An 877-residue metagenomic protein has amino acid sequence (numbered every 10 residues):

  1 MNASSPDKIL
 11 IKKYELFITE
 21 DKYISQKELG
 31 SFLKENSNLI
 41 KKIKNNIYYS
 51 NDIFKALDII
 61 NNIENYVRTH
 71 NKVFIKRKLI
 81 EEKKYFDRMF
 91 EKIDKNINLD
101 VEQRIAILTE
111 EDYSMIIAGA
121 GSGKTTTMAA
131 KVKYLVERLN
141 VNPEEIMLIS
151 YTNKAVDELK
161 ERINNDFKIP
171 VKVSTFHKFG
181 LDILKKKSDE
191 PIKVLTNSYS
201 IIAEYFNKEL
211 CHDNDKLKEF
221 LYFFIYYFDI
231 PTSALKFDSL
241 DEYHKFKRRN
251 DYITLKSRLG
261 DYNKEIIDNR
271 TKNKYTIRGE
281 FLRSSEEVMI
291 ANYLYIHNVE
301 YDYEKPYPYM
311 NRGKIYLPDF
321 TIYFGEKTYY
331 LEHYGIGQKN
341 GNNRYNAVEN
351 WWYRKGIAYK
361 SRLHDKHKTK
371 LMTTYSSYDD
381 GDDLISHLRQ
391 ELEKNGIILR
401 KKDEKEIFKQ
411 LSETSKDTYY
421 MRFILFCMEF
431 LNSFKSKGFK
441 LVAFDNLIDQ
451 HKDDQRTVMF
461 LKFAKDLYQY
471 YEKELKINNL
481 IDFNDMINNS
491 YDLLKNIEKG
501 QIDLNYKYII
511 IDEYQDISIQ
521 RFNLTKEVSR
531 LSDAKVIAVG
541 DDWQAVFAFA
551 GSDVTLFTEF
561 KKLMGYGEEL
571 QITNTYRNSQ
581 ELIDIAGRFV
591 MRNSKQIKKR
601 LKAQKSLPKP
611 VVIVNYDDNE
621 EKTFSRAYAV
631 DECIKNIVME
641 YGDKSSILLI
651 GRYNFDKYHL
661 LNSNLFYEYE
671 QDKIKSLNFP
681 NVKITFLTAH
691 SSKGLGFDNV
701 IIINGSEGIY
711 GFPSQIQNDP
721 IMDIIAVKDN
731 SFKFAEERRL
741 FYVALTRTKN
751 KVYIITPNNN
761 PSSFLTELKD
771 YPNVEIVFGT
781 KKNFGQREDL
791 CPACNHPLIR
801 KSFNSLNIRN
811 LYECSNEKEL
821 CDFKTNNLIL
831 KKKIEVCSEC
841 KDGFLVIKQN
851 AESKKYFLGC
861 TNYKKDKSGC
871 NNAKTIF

Functional and structural regions predicted by a protein language model:
N2-K193, T746: P-loop NTPase Walker
K8, K12-K22, K27, E145 (+4 more regions): Conserved P-loop NTPase-based nucleic-acid remodeling module centered on helicase motor cores
K44, N51, N61-A120, T127-M128 (+12 more regions): Conserved helicase NTPase motor core
I116, S122-M128, N273, Y566-G567 (+2 more regions): Helicase P-loop NTPase motor core
Y243-R249, G642-S646, N681-V682, L687 (+2 more regions): Conserved helicase C-terminal RecA-like lobe
L317-I357, D454, R530, D542-Q544: Short beta-strand-loop-alpha-helix junction that forms the active-site gateway of nucleic-acid-processing nucleases
V348, G356, S361-R362, F522-I613: Conserved RecA-like helicase ATPase core segment that couples NTP binding/hydrolysis to strand translocation
M722-F732, R739-V743, K749-L830, A873: Helicase C-terminal subdomain and adjacent C-terminal extension
